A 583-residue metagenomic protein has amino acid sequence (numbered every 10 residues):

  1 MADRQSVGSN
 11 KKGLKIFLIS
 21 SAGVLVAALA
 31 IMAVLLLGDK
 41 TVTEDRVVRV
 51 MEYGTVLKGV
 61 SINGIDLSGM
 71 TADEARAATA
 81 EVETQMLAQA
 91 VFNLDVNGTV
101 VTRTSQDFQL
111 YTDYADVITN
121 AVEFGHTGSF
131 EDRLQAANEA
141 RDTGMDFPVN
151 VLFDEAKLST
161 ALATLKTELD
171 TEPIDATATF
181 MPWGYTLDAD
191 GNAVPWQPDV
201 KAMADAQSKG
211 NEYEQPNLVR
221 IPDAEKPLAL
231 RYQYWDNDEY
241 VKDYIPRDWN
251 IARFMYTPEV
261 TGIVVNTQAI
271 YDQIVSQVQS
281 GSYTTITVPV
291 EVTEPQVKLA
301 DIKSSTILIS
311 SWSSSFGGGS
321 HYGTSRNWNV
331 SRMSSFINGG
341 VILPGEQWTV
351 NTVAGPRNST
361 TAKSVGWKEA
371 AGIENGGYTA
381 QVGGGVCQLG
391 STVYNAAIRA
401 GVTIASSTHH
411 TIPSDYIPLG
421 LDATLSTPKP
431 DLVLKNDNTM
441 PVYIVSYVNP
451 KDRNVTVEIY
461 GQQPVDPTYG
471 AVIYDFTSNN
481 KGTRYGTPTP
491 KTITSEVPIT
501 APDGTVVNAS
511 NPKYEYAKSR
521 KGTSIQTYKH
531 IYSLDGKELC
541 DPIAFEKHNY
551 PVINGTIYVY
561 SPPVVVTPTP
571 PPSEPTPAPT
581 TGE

Functional and structural regions predicted by a protein language model:
M1-I16: N-terminal Lys/Arg-rich, disordered targeting/topogenic segments
D3, T179-M181, N192-M255, E259-E583: Well-ordered beta-sheet/strand-loop patches within structured domains
K15-V50: N-terminal type II signal-anchor transmembrane helix that functions as the membrane-insertion/stop-transfer segment
T43-R49, G54, G59, M86-R253: Signal peptide-directed extracytoplasmic domains
G54-D73, A77, E81, F147-V151: Glycine-rich loop/hinge motif
D66, T71, V96-G98, D107 (+7 more regions): A mature extracytoplasmic/lumenal domain signature
A72, R76-A80, E155, S159-K166 (+4 more regions): Extracytoplasmic/secreted envelope proteins and their assembly/folding machinery, especially bacterial periplasmic
A80, T84-L87, H126, A163-D170 (+3 more regions): Sec-exported extracytoplasmic/periplasmic mature domains
